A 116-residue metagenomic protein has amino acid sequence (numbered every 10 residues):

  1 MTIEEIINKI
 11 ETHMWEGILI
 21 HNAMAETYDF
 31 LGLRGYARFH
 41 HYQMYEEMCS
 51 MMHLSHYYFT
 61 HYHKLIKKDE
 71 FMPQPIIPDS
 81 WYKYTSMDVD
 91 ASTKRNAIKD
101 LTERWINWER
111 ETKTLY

Functional and structural regions predicted by a protein language model:
M1-E5: Membrane-interacting alpha-helical segments
I6-H13, G17, H21-M24, I76-Y116: Acidic/histidine-rich alpha-helical segments that form the ligand environment of transition-metal centers
L19, L31-L33, M52-L54, L65 (+2 more regions): Generic detector of leucine side chains in alpha-helical contexts
E26-Y36: Inter-helical turn/loop segments and adjacent helix faces that build the functional surface of alpha-helical bundle
R34-W81: Conserved alpha-helical segments that form or flank metal/cofactor-binding pockets of metalloenzymes
